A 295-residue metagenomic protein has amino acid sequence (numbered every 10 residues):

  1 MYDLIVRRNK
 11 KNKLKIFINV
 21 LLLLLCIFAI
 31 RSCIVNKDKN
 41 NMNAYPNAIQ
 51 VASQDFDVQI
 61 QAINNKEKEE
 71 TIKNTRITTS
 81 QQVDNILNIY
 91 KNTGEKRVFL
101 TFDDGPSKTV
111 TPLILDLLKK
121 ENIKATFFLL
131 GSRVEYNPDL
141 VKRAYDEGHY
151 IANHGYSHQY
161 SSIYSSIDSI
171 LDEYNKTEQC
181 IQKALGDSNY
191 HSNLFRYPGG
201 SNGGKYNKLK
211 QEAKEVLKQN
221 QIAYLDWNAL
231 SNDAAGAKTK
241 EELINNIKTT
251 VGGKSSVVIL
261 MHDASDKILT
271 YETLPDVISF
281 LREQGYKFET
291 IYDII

Functional and structural regions predicted by a protein language model:
Y2-T101, P106-K120, E241-E242, D276-V277 (+1 more regions): N-terminal pre-catalytic segment of deacetylase/amide-hydrolase enzymes
A29-S32, A44, A48, A52 (+10 more regions): A sequence-composition feature that detects small, non-aromatic residues
E69-S169, E173-K183, D187-N193: Active-site beta->alpha N-cap acidic-glycine motif
H158-L260, A264-R282, Y286, D293-I295: Catalytic domains of cell-wall/extracellular-matrix polysaccharide-remodeling enzymes, centered on de-N-acetylation
